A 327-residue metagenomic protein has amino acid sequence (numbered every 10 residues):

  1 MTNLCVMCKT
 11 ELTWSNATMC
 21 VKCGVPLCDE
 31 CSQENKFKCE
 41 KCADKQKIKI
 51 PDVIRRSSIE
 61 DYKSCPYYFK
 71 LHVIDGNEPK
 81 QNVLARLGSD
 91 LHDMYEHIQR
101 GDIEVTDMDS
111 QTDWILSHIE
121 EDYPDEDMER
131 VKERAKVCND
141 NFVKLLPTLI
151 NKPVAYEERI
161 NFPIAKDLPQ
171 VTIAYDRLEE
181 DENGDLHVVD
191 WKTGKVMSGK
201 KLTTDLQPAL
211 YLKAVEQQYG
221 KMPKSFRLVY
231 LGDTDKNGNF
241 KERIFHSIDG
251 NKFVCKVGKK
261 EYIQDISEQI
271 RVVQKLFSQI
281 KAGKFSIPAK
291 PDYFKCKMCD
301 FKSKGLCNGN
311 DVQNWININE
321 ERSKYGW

Functional and structural regions predicted by a protein language model:
C5-C8, C20-C23, C39-C42, C296: Short cysteine-rich clusters marking metal-coordination/redox-active sites
T13, C28, K36, K47 (+1 more regions): Short functional micro-motifs and their immediate structural scaffolds
S15-T18, E30-S32, C307-D311: Short Cys/His-rich "knuckle" micro-motifs
V25-A43: Cys/His-coordinated zinc-finger cores
D52-I54, K201, E216-W327: Metal-dependent nuclease catalytic regions and adjoining charged, substrate-binding loops involved in nucleic-acid end
R56-I103, E157, M298-S303: Nuclease catalytic cores
H97-G101, D107-V196, Y219-S225, K236: Catalytic cores of nuclease domains that cleave nucleic-acid phosphodiester backbones
D205-Q217: An active-site-proximal "capping" alpha-helix that borders the catalytic cofactor pocket
